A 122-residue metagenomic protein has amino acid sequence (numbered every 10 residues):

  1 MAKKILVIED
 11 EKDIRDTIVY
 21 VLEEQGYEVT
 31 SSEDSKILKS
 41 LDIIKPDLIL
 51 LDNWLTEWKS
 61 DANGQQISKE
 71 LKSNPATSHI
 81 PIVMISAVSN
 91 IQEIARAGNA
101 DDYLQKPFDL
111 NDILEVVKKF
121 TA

Functional and structural regions predicted by a protein language model:
E9, S86: Conserved acidic carboxylate
E11-R15, T56, L110: Short acidic/polar segment at the start of the alpha1 helix of CheY-like receiver
E11-T30, K36: Two-component/phosphorelay signaling modules centered on CheY-like receiver
S31-L48, E57: Acidic, metal-coordinating helix/loop segments flanking the phosphotransfer/catalytic sites of two-component signaling
S60-S78: Short amphipathic alpha-helix used as the core "switch/output" element in two-component signaling
A62, Q66, V88-L104, E115: Alpha4 helix (beta4-alpha4-beta5 surface) of REC/receiver domains from two-component response regulators
F108-V117: C-terminal output helix
K118-A122: The C-terminal output helix
